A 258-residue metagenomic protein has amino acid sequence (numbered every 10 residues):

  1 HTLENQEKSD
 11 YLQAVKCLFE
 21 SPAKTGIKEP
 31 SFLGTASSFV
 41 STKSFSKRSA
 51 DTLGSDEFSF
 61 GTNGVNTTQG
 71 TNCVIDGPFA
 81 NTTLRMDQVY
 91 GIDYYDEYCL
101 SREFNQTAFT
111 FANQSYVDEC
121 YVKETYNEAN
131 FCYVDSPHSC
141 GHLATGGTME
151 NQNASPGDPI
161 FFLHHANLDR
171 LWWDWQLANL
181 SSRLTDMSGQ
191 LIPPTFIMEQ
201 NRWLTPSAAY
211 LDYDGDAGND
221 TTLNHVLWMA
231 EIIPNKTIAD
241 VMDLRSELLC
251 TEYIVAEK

Functional and structural regions predicted by a protein language model:
H1-K258: Intrinsically disordered, flexible peripheral segments
